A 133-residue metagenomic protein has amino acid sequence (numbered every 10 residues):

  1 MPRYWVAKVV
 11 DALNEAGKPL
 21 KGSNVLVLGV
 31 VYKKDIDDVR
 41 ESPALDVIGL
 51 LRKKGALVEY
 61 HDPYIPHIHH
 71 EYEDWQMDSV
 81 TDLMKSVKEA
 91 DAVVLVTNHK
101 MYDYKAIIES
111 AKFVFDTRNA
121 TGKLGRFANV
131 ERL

Functional and structural regions predicted by a protein language model:
M1-L133: Structural/interface elements that position substrates and couple domains in central-metabolism enzymes
